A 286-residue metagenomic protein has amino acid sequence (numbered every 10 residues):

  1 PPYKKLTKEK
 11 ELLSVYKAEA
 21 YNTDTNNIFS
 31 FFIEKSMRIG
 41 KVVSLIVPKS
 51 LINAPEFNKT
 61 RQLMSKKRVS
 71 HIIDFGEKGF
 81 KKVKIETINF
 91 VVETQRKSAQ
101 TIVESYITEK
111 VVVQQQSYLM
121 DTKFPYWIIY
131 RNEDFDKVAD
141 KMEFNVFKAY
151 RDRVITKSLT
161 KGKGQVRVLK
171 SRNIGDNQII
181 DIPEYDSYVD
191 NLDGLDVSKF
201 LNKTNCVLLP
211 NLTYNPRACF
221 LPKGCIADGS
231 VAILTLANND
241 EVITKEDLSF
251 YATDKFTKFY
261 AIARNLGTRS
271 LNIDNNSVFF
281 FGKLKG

Functional and structural regions predicted by a protein language model:
P1-N145: Signature of N6-adenine DNA methyltransferases within the class I
E133-G286: Polybasic, glycine- and aromatic-enriched phosphate-binding surface used to engage nucleic acids
